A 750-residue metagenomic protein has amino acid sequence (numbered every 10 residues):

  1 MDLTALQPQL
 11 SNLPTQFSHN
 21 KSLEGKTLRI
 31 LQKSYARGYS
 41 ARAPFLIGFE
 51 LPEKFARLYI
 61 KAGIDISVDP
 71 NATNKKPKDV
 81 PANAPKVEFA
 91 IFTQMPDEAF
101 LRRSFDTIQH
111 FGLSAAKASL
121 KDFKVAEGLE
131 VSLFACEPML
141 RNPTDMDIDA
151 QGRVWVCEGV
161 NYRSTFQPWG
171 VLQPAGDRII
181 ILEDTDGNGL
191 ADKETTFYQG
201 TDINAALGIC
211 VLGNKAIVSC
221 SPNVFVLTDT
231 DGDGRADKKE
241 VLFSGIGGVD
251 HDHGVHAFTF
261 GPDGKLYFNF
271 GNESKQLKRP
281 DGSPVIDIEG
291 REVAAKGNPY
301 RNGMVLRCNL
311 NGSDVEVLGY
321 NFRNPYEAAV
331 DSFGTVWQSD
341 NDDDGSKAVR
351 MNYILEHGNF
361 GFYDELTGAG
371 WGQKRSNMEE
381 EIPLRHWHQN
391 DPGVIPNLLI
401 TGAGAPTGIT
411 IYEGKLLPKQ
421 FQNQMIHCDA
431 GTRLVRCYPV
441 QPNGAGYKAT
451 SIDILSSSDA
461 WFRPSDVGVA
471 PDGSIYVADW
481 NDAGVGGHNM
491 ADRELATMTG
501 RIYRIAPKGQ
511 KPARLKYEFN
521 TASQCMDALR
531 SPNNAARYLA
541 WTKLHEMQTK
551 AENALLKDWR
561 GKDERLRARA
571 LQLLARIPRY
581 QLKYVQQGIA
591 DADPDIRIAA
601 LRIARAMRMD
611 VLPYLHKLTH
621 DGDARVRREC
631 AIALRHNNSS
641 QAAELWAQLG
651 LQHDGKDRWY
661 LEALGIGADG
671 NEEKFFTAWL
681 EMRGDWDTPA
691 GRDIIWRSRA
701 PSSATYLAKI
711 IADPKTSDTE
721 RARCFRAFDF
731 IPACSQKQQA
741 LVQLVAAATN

Functional and structural regions predicted by a protein language model:
M1-D2, A126, L417-P418, G484-V485 (+3 more regions): Generic structural signal for alpha-helix starts
M1-F111: Gly-Asp-aromatic-enriched flexible segments
R42, S114-A115, W646: Short linear interaction motifs
L51-E53, A62-I64, H427-D429, M547 (+1 more regions): Non-cytosolic beta-sheet module surface loops
L51-V68, L129-C136, N534, K543 (+2 more regions): Hydrophobic/aromatic-rich, well-ordered segments within soluble, folded domains that form packed cores
E53-F55, N204, Q641: A generic structural signal for alpha-helix starts
K75-K76, D97-Q524, L539, K543-E546: Beta-propeller domains with acidic blade repeats across secreted/periplasmic ectodomains and cytosolic WD/CNH propellers
A478, D492-G500, I505-N750: Long, ordered, helix-rich scaffold segments
